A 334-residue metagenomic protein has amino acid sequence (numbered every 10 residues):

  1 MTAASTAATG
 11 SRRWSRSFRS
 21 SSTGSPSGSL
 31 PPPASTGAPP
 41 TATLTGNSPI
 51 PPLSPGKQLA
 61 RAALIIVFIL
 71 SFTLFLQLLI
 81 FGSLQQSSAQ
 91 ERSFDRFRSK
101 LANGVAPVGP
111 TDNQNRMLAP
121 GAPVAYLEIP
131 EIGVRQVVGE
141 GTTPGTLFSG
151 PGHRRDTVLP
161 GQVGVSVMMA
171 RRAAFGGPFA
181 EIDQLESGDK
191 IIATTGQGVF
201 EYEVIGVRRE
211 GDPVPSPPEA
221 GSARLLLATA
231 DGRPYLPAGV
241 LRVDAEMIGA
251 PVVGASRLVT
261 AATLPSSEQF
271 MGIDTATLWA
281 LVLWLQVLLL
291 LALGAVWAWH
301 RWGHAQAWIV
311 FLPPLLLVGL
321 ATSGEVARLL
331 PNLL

Functional and structural regions predicted by a protein language model:
M1-G28, P32: C-terminal active-site subregion of NodB/CE4 polysaccharide deacetylases
S15, A280, V287-L334: Alpha-helical transmembrane segments forming the membrane-embedded cores of inner-membrane proteins across
L30-A42: N-terminal intrinsically disordered, acidic low-complexity segments at the extreme N-terminus
G37, T45-L283, V326-L334: Solvent-exposed, non-transmembrane regions of membrane-associated and secreted proteins
